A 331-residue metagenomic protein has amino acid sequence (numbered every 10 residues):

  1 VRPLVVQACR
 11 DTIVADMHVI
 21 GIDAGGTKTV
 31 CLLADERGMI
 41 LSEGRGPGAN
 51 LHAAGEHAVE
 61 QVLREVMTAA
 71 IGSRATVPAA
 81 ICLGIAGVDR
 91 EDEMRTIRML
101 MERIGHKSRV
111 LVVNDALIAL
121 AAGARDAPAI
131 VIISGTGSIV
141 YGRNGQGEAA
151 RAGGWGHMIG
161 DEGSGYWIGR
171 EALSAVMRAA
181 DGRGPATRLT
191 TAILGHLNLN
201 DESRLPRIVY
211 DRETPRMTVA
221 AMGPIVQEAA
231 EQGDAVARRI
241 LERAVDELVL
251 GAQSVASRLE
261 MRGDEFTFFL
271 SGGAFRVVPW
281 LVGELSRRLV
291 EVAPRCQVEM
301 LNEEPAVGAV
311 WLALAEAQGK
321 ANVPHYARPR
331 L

Functional and structural regions predicted by a protein language model:
V1-V14: Intrinsic disorder/low-complexity segments
D11-A79, L100-R103, A122-P128, L173-L331: ATP-binding/phosphotransfer module of carbohydrate and carboxylate kinases, centering on a glycine-rich
I81-G84, E93: N-terminal functional module of multi-domain proteins
G84, L111-V113, E299-L301: Structural motif
G84-V88, S134, Q232-A235, E291: N-terminal loops that bind phosphate or other acidic moieties and the adjacent beta-alpha structural core
V88-A186, P324-L331: Phosphate-binding/catalytic loop of phosphoryl-transfer enzymes
